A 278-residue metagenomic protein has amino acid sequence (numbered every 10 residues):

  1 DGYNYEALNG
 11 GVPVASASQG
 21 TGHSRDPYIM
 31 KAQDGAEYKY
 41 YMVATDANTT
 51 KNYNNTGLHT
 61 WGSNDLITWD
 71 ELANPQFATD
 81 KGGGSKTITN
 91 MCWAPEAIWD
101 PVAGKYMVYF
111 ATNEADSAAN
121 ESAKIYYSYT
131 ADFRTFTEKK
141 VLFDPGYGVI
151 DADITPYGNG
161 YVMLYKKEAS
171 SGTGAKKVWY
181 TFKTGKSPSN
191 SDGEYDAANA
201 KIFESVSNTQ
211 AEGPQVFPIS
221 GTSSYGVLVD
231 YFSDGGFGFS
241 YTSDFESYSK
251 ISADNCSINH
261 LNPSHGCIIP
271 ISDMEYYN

Functional and structural regions predicted by a protein language model:
D1-N278: Carbohydrate-active catalytic/glycan-binding domains of CAZyme proteins, especially the secreted or lumenal ectodomains
